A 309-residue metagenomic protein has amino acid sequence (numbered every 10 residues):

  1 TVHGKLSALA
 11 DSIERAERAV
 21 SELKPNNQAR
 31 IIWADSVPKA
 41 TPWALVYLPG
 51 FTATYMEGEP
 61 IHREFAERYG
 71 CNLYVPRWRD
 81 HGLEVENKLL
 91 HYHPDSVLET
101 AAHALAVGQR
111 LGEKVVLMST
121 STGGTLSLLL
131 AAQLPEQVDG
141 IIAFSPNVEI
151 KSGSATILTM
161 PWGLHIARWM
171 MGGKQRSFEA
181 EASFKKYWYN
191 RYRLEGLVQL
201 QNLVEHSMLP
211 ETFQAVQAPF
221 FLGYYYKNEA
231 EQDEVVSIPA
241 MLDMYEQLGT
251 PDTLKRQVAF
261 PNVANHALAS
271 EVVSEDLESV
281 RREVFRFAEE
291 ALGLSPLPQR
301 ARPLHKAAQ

Functional and structural regions predicted by a protein language model:
V2-A40: N-terminal cap/lid segment of alpha/beta-hydrolase-fold proteins
K24-W78: Short, surface-exposed "cap/lid" segments of acyl-processing enzymes
A34-K39, K185-N265, E278-H305: Serine-hydrolase catalytic core
R77-G82, N147: Short beta-to-alpha linker loops that shape the active-site pocket of alpha/beta-hydrolase fold enzymes
L83-L111: Catalytic nucleophile-loop/oxyanion-hole region of alpha/beta-hydrolase and closely related hydrolase-like folds
G108, M118-S127: Gly/Ala-rich beta-loop-alpha elbow adjacent to hydrolase catalytic centers
G124-P135, I141: Short glycine-enriched nucleophile-adjacent loop and the immediately C-terminal alpha-helix near the catalytic center
I142-G153: Active-site nucleophile loop of the alpha/beta-hydrolase fold
